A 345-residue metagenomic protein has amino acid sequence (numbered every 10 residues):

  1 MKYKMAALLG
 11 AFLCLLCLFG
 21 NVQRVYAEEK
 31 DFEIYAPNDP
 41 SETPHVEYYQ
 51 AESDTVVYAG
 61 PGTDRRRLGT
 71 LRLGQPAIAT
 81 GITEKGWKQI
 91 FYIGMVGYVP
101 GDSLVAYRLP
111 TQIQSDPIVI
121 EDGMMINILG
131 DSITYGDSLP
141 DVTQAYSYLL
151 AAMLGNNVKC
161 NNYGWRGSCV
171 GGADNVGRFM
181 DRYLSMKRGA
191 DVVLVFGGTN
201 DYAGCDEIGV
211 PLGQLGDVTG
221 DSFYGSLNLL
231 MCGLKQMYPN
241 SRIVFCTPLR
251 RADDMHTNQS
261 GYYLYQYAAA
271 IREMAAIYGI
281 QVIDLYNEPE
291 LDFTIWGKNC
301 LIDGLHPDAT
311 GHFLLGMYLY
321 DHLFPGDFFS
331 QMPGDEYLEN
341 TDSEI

Functional and structural regions predicted by a protein language model:
M1-M5: Positively charged n-region of N-terminal signal peptides that target proteins for export
G10-G20: Bacterial N-terminal signal peptides
L18-D31: Sec-dependent signal peptide cleavage junction
D31, G69-S103: SH3/SH3-like beta-barrel superfamily modules
K85-G86, V96, S132-Y135, W165-G172 (+4 more regions): Solvent-exposed loop/turn segments at secondary-structure junctions within structured extracellular/periplasmic domains
M125-N127, I133-G225: Conserved SGNH/GDSL esterase-like catalytic core that processes O-acyl groups on lipids and polysaccharides
Y238-R242: A short helix->loop->beta-strand "cap" motif at the edges of active sites that frequently abuts
P248-I345: Catalytic His-Asp segment of secreted/periplasmic serine-dependent ester chemistry enzymes
